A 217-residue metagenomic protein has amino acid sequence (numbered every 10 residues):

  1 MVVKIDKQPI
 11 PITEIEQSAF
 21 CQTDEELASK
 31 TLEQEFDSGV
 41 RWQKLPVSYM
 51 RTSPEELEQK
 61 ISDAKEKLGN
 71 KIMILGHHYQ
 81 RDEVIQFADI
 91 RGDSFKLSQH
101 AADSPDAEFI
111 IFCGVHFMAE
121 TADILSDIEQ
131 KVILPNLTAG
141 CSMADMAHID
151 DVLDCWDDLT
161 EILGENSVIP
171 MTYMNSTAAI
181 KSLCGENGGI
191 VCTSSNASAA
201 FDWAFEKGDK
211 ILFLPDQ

Functional and structural regions predicted by a protein language model:
V2-Q217: The feature marks the mature, well-folded catalytic cores of soluble enzymes
